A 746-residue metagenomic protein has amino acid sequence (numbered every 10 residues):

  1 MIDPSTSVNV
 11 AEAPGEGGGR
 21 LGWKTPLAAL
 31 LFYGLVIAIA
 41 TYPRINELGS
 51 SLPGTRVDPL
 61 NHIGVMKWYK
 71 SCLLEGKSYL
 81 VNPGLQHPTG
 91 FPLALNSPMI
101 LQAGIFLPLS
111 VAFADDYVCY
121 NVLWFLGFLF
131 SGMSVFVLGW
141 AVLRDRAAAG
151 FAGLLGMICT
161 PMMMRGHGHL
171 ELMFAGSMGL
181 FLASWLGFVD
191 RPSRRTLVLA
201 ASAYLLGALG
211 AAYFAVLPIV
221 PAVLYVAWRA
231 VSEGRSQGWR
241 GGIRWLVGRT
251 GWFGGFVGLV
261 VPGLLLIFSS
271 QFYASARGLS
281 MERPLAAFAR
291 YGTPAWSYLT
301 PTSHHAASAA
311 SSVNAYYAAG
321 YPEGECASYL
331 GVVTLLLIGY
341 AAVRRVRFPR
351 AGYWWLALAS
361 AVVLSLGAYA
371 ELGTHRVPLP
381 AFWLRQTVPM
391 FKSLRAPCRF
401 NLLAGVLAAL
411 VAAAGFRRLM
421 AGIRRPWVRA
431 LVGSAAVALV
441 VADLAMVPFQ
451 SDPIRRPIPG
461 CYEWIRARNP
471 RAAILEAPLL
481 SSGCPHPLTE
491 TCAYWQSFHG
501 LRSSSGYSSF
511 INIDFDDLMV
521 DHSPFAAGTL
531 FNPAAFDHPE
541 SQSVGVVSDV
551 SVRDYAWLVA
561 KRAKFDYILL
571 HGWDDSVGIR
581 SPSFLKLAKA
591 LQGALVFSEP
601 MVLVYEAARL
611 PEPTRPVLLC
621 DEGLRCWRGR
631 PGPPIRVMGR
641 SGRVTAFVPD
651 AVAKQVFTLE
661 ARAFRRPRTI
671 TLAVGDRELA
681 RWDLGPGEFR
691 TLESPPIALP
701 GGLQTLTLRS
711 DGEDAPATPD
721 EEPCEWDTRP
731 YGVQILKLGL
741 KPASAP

Functional and structural regions predicted by a protein language model:
M1-P43, G248-L259, V343, R347-A357 (+2 more regions): Start-transfer (signal-anchor) and selected internal transmembrane alpha helices of multi-pass inner/ER membrane
L27-G34, S202-A203, R240-F268, R283-R290 (+2 more regions): Hydrophobic alpha-helical membrane-interfacial segments at the cytosolic entry of transmembrane helices
Y33, I39, L123-V142, R146-S232 (+3 more regions): Membrane-embedded helix bundles of polyisoprenyl
V36-S131, C159-A175, A289-G292, W296-Y321 (+2 more regions): Membrane-interface coil-to-helix junctions
V223, F253-L259, L410, A414-A445: Signature aromatic-anchored transmembrane alpha helix within multi-pass, membrane-resident enzymes that catalyze glycan
G234-F253, I338-P380, I423-V428: Membrane-interface helix-loop-helix junctions at transmembrane boundaries of multi-pass membrane enzymes, predominantly
P284, A438-P616: Extracytoplasmic
A608-K654, R662-P667, D714-P746: Glycan-recognition and processing domains
